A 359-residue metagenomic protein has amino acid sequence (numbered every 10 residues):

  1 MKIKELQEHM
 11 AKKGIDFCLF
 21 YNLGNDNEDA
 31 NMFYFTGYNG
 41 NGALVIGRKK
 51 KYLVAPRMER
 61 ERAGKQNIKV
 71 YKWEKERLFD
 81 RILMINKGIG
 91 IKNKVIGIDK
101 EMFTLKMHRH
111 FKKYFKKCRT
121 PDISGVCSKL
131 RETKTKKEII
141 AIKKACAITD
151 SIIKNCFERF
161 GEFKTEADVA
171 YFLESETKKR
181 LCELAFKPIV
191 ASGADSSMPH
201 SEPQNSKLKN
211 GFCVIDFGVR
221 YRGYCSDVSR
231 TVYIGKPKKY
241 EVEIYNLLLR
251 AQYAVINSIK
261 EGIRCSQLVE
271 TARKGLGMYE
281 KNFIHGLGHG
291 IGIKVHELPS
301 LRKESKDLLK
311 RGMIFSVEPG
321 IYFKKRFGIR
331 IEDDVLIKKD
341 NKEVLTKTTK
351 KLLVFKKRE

Functional and structural regions predicted by a protein language model:
M1-E359: Active-site neighborhoods and metal-handling regions in enzymes and metal-associated proteins
